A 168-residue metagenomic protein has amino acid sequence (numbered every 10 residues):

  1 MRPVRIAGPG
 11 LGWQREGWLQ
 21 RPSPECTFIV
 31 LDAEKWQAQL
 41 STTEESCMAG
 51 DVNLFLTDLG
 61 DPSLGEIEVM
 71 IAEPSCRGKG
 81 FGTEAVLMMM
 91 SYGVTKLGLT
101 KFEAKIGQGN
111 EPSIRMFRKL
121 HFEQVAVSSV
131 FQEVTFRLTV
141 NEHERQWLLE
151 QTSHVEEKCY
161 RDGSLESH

Functional and structural regions predicted by a protein language model:
M1-S75, E123-H168: GNAT-family acyltransferases
L64, G93-G107: Conserved GNAT acetyl-CoA-binding A-motif
E66, E84, K101, P112 (+2 more regions): Amphipathic alpha-helical recognition patches that constitute DNA-binding helices
E73-G78, S91: Substrate-recognition "cap/lid" segment bordering the active-site pocket of phosphatases
K79, T83-E84, L97, Q108-A126: Conserved active-site alpha-helix within GNAT-family acetyltransferase domains
